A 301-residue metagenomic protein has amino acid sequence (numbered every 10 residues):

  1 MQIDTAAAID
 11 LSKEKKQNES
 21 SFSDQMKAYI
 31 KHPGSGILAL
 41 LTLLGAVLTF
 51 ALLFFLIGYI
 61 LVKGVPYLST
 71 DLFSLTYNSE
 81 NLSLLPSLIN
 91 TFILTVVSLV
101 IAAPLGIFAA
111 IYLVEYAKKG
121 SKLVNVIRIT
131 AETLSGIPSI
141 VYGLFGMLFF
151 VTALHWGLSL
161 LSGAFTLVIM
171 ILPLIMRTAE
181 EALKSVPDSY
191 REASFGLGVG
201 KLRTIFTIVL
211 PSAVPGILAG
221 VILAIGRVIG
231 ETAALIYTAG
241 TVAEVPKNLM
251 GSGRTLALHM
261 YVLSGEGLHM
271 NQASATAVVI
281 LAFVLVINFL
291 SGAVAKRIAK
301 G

Functional and structural regions predicted by a protein language model:
M1-L44, D71, S291-G301: Transmembrane alpha-helical segments of polytopic membrane transport and secretion proteins
S21-L44, I60-V100, G120, V262-N271: Periplasmic/extracellular loop-to-transmembrane helix junction in inner-membrane transport proteins
E80, L235-L281: Interhelical loop and adjacent transmembrane-helix boundary motif in polytopic membrane transport permeases
S98-A131, L144, T152, G292-R297: Transmembrane-helix boundary motif in ABC transporter permease subunits
L113, K184, I222, V262-G301: C-terminal transmembrane helix and the adjacent membrane-cytosol boundary/short C-terminal tail of inner/organellar
E132-M170: Generic hydrophobic transmembrane alpha-helix motif, especially the helices
P138, L197-G198, P211: Glycine/proline-centered hinge or cleavage motifs at structural transition points of membrane proteins
T178, K201-Y237: Transmembrane alpha-helices
